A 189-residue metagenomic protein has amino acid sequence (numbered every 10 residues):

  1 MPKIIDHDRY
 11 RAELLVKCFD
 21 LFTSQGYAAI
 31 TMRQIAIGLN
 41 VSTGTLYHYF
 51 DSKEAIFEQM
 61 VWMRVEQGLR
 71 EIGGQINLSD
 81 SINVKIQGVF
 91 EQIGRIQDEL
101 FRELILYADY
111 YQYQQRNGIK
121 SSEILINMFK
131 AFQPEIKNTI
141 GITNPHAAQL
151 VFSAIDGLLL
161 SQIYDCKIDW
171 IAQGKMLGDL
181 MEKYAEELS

Functional and structural regions predicted by a protein language model:
M1-R9, S189: N-terminal intrinsically disordered/low-complexity leader segments
I5, A28-A29, G141-H146: Short, charged helix-capping/linker segments at alpha-helix termini
E13, K17-A55, Q59: Helix-turn-helix
Q59, G73-E99, A148-V151, G174: Hydrophobic alpha-helical connector segments
W62-G68: Short, basic, alpha-helical segments at the C-terminal edge of helix-turn-helix-like DNA-binding modules
Q97-I119: Amphipathic alpha-helical segments used for helix-helix packing
A108-Q112, T143-D165, A172-L180: Hydrophobic alpha-helical segments that form the core of small-molecule binding pockets and/or dimer interfaces
Q115-Q149, K175-D179: Amphipathic alpha-helical packing segments from all-alpha helical-bundle domains
